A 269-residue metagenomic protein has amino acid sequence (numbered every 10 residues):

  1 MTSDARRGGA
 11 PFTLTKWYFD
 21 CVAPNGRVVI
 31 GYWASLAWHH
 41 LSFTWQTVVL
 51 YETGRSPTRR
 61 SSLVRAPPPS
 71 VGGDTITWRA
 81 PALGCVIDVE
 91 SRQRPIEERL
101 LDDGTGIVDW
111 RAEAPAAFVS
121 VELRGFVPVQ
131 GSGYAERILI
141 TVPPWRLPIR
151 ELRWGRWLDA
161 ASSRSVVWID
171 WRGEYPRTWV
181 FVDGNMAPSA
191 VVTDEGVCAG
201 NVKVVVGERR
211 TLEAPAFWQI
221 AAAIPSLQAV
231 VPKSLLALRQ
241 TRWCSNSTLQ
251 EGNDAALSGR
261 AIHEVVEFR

Functional and structural regions predicted by a protein language model:
M1-R269: Structured soluble/peripheral alpha/beta segments that form catalytic or ligand/cofactor-binding pockets
